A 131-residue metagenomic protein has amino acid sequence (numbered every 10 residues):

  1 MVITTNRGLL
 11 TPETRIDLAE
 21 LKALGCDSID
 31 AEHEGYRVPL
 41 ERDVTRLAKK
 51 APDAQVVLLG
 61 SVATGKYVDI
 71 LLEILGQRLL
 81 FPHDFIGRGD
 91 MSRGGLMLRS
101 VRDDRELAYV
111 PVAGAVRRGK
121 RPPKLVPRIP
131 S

Functional and structural regions predicted by a protein language model:
I3: Regulatory/sensor and coupling segments of signal-transduction and defense proteins
N6-A51: Long, charge-dense
K49-S131: Long, solvent-exposed, polar/charged low-complexity segments
